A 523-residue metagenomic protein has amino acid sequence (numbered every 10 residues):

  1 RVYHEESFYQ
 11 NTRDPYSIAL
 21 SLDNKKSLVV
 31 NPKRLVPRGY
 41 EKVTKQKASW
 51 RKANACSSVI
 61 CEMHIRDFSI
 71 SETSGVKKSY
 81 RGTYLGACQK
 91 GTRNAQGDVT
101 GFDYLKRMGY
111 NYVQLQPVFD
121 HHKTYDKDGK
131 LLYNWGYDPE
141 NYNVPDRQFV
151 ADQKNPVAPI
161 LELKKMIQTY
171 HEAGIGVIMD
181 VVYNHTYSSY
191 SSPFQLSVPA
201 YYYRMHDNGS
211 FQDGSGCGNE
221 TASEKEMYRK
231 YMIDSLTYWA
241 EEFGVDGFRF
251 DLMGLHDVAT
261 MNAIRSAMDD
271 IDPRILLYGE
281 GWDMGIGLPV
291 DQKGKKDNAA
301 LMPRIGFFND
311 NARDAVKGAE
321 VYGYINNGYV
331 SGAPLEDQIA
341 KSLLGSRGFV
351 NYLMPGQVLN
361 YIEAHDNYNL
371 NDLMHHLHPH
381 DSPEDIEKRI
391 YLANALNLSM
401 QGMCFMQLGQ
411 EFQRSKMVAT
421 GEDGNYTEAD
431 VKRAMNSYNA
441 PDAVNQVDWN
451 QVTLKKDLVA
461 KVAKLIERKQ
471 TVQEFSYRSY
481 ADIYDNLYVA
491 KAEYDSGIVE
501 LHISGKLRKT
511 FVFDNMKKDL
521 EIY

Functional and structural regions predicted by a protein language model:
R1-E62, F68-S79: The feature marks proteins involved in alpha-glucan
K52-V59, K106-R107, D270-I271, N351-P355 (+2 more regions): Extracellular/periplasmic catalytic domains that process cell-envelope and extracellular macromolecules
V59-M63, V113-L115, V177-M179, F248 (+3 more regions): Hydrophobic faces of well-ordered beta-strands that scaffold small-molecule active sites in alpha/beta enzyme cores
R66-F243, T260-D272, L276: Substrate-binding/active-site clefts of carbohydrate-active enzymes
F102-R107, I167, L236-A240, R265 (+5 more regions): Non-transmembrane alpha-helical segments in soluble domains of secreted/periplasmic/extracellular proteins
Q116-Y125, V181-Y190, L252-D257, E280-M284 (+2 more regions): Short, solvent-exposed turn/loop segments enriched in Gly/Ser/Thr/Pro and often Arg
K130, G136-D138, L252-Y352, Q410-K464 (+3 more regions): Active-site-proximal helices and loops of the catalytic beta/alpha 8
P355-E521: Loop/helix patches that line or flank the sugar-binding groove of alpha-linked glycan CAZymes
